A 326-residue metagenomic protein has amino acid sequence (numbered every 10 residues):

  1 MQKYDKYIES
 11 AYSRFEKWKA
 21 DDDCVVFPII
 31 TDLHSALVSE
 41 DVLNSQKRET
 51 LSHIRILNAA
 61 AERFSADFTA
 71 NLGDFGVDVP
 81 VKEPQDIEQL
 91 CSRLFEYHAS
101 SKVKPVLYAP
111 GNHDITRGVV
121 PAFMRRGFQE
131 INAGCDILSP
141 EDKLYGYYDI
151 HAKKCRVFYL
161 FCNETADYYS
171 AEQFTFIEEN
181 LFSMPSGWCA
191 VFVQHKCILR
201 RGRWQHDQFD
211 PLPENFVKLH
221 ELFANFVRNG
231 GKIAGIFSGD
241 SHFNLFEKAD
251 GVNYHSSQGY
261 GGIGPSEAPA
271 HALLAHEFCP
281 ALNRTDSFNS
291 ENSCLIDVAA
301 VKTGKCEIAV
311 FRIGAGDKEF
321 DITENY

Functional and structural regions predicted by a protein language model:
M1-Q85: N-terminal active-site segment of His-dependent metallophosphoesterases
K3-K19, P80-M184, K218, L222-A224 (+4 more regions): Extended active-site neighborhood of metal-dependent phosphoesterases/phosphodiesterases
C24-E40, K154-E164, V193-H195, V252-G259 (+1 more regions): Active-site-proximal beta-strand elements of phosphoester/diester hydrolases
D32, G73-D74, G111-N112, H195 (+1 more regions): Active-site glycine-centered loops adjacent to acidic/histidine catalytic or metal-binding residues that shape
S35-D41, A166-Y169, I263-S266, K318-D321: Short, solvent-exposed loop/turn elements at domain surfaces
A36-N44, F75-K82, F158-Y168, R203-D210: Surface-exposed cleft-lining segments at the edges of enzyme active sites
V42, I87, S170, F174 (+1 more regions): Active-site-proximal segments of metal-dependent phosphoesterases and phosphodiesterases across multiple
T303-Y326: Acidic, His/Gly-rich catalytic cores of divalent-metal-dependent hydrolytic chemistry
